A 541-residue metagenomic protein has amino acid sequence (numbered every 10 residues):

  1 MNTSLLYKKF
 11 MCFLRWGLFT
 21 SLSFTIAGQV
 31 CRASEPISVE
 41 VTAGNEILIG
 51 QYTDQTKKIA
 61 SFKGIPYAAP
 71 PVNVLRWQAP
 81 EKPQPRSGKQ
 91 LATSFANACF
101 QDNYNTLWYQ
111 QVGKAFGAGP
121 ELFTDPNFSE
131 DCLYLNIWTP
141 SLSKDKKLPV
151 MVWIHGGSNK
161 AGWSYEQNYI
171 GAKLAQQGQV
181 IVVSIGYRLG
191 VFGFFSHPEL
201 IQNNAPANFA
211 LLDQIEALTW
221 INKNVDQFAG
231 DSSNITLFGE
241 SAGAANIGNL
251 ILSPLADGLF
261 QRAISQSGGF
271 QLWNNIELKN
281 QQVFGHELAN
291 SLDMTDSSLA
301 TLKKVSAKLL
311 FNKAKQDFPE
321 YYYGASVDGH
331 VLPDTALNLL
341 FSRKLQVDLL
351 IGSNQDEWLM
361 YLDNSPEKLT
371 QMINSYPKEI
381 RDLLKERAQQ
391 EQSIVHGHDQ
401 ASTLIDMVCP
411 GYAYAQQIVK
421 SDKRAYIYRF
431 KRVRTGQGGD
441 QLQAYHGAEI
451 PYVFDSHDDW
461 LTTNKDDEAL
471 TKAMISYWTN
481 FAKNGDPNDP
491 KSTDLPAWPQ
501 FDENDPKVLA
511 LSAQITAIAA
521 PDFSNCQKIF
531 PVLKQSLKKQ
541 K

Functional and structural regions predicted by a protein language model:
M1-C12: N-terminal secretory signal peptides that target proteins for export/translocation
R15-A27: Bacterial N-terminal signal peptides
A33-N208, L461-M474, K483-D494, I515-T516 (+2 more regions): Non-catalytic accessory segments of hydrolases
S87-K89, Q282-D317: Accessory cap/linker subdomain of secreted extracellular hydrolases
A115-L299, H330, N338-N364, K420-K423: Serine-hydrolase-like catalytic core of hydrolytic proteins
Q271, K304-E468, Y477, N484: Substrate-gating cap/lid region and adjacent catalytic-acid/histidine neighborhood within extracellular/lumenal
A497, E503-N525: C-terminal domain-tail junction helix/linker
